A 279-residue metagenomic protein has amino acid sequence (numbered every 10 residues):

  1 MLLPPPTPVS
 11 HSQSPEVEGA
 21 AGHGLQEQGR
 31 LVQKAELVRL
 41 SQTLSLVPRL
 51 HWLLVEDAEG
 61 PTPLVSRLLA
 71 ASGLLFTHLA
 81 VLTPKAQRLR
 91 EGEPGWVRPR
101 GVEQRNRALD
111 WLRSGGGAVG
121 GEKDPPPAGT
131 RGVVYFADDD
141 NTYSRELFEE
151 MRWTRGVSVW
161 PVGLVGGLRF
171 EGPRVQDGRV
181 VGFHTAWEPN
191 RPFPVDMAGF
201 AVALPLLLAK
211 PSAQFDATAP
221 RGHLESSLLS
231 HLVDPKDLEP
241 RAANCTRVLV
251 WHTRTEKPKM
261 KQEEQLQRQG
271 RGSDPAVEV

Functional and structural regions predicted by a protein language model:
M1-V38, L266-V279: Juxtamembrane luminal stem/stalk of type II transmembrane Golgi/ER carbohydrate-processing enzymes
G19-A21, S45-L53, L74-T77: Short loop->beta transition adjacent to catalytic acidic/histidine clusters or analogous donor-positioning motifs
G22, A35-R39, L64, E103-R107 (+3 more regions): Acidic, Ser/Thr-rich intrinsically disordered and amphipathic helical segments
R30-P48, P61-L68: Short, well-formed alpha-helical segments that are part of the catalytic scaffolds of diverse glycosyltransferases
T43-L46, R67-L75, E149-G156: Short, surface-exposed basic-aromatic patches at helix termini and helix-loop junctions that form
D57-G132: Active-site-proximal specificity loops/subdomain of glycosyltransferases
W96, G116-T130, Y135-A137, N141-H223 (+3 more regions): Conserved catalytic core of nucleotide-sugar-dependent glycosyltransferases
L229-V248: Catalytic donor-sugar/metal-binding loop of nucleotide-sugar-dependent glycosyltransferases
